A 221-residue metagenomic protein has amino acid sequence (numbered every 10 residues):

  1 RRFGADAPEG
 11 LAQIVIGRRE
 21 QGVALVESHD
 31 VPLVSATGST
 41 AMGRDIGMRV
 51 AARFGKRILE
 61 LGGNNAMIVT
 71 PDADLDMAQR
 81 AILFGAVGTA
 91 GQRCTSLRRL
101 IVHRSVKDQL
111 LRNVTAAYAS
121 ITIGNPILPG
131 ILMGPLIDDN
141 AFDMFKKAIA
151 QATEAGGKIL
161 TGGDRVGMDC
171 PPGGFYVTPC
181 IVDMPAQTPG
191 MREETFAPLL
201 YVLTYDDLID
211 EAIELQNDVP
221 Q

Functional and structural regions predicted by a protein language model:
R1-G22: PLP-dependent aminotransferase-like
G10-Q13, K56, K158, Y201: Conserved beta-strand segments of alpha/beta enzyme cores
I14-G17, V69, V202-L208: Short acidic-hydrophobic, aromatic-tinged amphipathic segments that line or gate anion-handling sites
V23-H29, R192-E193: Short acidic alpha-helix that forms the nucleotide-activated donor recognition element in Leloir-type transferases
E27, L33, S39-A186, D207-V219: ALDH superfamily catalytic-core signature
P171-G173, R192-T195: Short glycine/proline-enriched turns and hinge-like loops at secondary-structure junctions
P189: Short, glycine/polar-rich helix-capping loops at beta-to-alpha or helix-loop-helix junctions that flank or form
P198: Glycine-rich nucleotide-phosphate-binding loops and adjacent flexible coil segments
